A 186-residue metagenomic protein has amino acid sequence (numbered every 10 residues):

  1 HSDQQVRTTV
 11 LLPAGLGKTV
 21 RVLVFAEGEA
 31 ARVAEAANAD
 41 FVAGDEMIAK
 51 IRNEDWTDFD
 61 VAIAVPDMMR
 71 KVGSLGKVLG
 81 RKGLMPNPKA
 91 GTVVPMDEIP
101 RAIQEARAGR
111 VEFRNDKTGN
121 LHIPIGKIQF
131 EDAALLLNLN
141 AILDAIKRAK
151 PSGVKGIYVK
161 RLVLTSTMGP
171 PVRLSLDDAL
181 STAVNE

Functional and structural regions predicted by a protein language model:
H1-R32: Translation machinery proteins
Q5-A14, R52, N115-P124, V154-S166: Glycine/charge-rich, flexible interdomain linkers and switch-proximal surface loops that mediate coupling
V20-M47, K71-V72: Ordered, amphipathic secondary-structure segments that act as subunit-interaction surfaces in large macromolecular
A26, V65, I125-K127, S166-M168 (+1 more regions): Flexible glycine-/small-residue-rich
A34, G80, L164: Residue-level signature of catalytic and energy-coupling elements of molecular machines, predominantly ATP/GTP-dependent
E35-A36, S74-G76, L135, R173-D177: Short acidic, glycine/serine/threonine-rich loops at helix termini
F41-K150: Long, charge-patterned amphipathic alpha-helical coiled-coil/hairpin "stalk" segments used as oligomerization
S175-E186: Short, charged, intrinsically disordered terminal tails
